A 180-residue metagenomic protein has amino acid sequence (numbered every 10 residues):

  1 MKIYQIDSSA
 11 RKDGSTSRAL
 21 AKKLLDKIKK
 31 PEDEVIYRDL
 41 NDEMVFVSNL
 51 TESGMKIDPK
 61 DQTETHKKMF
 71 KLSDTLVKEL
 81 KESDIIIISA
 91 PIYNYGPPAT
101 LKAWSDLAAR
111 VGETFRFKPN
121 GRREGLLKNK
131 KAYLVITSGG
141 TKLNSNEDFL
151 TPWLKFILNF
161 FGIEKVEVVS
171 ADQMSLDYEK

Functional and structural regions predicted by a protein language model:
M1-A90, Y95-A103, R110: N-terminal beta1-alpha1-beta2 submodule of the flavodoxin-like/Rossmannoid cofactor-binding fold
Y4, I36-R38, Y133-V135, E167-V169: Hydrophobic/aromatic beta-strand patches that form the interior of the parallel beta-sheet core in alpha/beta enzyme
A10, L143-K180: Glycine-rich phosphate/pyrophosphate-binding loop and the adjoining helix
F46, G96-P97, K142-N144, D177: Short acidic/glycine-rich loop or secondary-structure boundary segments that cap or lie
E79, S83-D84, K130, F161-V166: A structural motif corresponding to the C-terminal end of an alpha-helix and its immediate exit/capping segment
S105-N120: Conserved nucleotide-sugar donor-interacting segment of glycosyltransferase catalytic cores, predominantly GT-B
R116-F160: Short, glycine-/small-residue-rich phosphate/pyrophosphate-handling segment
